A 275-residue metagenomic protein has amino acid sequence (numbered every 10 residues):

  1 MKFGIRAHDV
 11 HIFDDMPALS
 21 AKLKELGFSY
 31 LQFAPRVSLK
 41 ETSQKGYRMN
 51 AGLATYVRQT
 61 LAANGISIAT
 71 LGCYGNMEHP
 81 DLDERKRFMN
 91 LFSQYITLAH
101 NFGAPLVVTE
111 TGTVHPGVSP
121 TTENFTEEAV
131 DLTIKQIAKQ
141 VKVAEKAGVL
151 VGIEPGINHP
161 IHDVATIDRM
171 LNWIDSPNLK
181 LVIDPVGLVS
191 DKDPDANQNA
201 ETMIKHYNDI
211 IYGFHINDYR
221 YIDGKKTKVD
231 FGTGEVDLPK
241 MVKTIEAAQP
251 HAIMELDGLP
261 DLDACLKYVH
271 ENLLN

Functional and structural regions predicted by a protein language model:
M1-A104, K180, L266-N275: N-terminal pre-domain/capping segments
M1-G4, F13-Y30, A62, I161-N275: Histidine-acidic metal/acid-base catalytic patches
D9-H11, P35-V37, G75-M77, T113-H115 (+4 more regions): Active-site-proximal loop/turn and secondary-structure-junction residues that shape catalytic pockets, frequently
P17, Y56, T60-A63, E78-L181: Active-site acidic/histidine proton-transfer and metal-coordination neighborhood in alpha/beta enzyme cores
Q32-F33, I68-C73, P105-G112, V149-E154 (+1 more regions): Short beta-strand segments at enzyme active-site cores
L39-Q44, M77-D81, H115-E123, V189-K192 (+1 more regions): A short acidic, helix-capping loop that chelates divalent metal ions and anchors anionic groups
G46, N50, E84-F88, T122 (+5 more regions): Residue-level preference for long, well-ordered alpha-helices that form the structural scaffold of enzyme catalytic
N50-N64, Q136-A144, T202-H206, D237-T244: Catalytic-core regions built around general acid/base machinery
